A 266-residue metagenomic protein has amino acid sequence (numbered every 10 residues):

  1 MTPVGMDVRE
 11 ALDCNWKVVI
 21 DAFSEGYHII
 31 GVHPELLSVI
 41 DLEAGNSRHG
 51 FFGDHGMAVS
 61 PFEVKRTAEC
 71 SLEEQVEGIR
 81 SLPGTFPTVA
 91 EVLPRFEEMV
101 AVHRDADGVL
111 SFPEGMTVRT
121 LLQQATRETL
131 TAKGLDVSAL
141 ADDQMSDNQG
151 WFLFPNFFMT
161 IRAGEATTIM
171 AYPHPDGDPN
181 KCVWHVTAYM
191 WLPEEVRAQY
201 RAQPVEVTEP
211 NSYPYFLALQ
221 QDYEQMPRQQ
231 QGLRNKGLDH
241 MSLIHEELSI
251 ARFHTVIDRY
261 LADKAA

Functional and structural regions predicted by a protein language model:
M1-A266: C-terminal catalytic domain of Rieske-type non-heme iron oxygenases
